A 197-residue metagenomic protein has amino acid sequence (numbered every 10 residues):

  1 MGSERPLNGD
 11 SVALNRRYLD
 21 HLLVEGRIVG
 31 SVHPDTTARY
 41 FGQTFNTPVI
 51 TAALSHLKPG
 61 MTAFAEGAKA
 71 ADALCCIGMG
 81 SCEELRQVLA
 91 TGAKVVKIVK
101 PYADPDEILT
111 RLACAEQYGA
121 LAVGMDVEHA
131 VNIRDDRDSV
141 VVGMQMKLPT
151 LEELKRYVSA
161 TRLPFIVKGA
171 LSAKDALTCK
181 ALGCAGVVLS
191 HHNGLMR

Functional and structural regions predicted by a protein language model:
M1-F45: An N-cap/entry alpha-helix motif that binds or orients negatively charged groups
R5-A13, K58-T62, P105, L148-L151 (+1 more regions): Electropositive phosphate-/nucleotide-binding environments in soluble metabolic enzymes
V32-F41, C76-V88, R111: Short, charged beta->alpha transition segments
R39-S81: Active-site cofactor/substrate anionic-group-binding motifs, chiefly glycine- and Lys/Arg-rich phosphate-binding loops
I50, C76, V96, G124 (+1 more regions): Structural detector of well-ordered beta-strand residues that form the stable sheet scaffold of enzyme domains
S55-L57, M79-E84, E128-A130, A173: Short glycine-enriched loops at secondary-structure junctions
E66, A70, A90-T91, A103-R197: Alpha/beta enzyme core
A70-P105: A gly/proline- and charged-residue-enriched helix-loop-helix capping module
